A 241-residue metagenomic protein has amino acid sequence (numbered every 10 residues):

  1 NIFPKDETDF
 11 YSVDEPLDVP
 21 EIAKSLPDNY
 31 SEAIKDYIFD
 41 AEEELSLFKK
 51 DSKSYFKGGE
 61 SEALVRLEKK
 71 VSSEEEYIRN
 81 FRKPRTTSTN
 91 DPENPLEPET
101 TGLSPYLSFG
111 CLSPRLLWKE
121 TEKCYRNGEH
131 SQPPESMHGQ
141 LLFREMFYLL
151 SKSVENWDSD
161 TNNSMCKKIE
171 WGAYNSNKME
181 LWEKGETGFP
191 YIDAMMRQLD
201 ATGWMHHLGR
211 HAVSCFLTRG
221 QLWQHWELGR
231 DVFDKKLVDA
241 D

Functional and structural regions predicted by a protein language model:
N1-M137, Y148: Active-site "lid/cap" and pocket-lining segments within catalytic core domains
L96-D241: Active-site-proximal binding-pocket segments
